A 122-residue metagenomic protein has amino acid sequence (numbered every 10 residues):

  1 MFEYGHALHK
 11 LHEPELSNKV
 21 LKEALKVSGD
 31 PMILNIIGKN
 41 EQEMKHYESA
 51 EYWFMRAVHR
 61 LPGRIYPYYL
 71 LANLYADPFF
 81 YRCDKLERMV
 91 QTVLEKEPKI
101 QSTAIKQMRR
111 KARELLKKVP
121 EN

Functional and structural regions predicted by a protein language model:
F2-E3, M32-I36, Y66-L70, L86 (+1 more regions): Alpha-solenoid helical repeat scaffolds
L11, M44, P78-F80: Structural motif corresponding to the intra-repeat A-B loop/turn of tetratricopeptide repeats
P14, Y47, Y81-C83: TPR-repeat structural position
K22-K26, M55-H59, T92-E95: Conserved structural position within tetratricopeptide repeats
S28-G29, P62, P98: Short coil turns that delineate tetratricopeptide repeat
E87-N122: Terminal, low-structured helical/coil segments at or just beyond the last alpha-helical repeat
